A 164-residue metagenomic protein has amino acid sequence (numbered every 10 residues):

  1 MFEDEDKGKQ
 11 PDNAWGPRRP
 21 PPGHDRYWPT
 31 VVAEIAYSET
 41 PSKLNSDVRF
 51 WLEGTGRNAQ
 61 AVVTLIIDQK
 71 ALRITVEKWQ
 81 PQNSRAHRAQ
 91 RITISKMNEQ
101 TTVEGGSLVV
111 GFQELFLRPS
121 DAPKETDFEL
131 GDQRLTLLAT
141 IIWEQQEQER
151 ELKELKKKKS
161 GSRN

Functional and structural regions predicted by a protein language model:
M1-N164: C-terminal interaction segment
